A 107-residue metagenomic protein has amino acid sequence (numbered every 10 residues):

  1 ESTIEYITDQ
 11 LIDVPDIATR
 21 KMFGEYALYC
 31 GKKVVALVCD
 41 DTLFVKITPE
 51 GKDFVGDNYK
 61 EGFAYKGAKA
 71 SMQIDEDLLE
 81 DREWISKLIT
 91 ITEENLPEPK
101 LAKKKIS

Functional and structural regions predicted by a protein language model:
E1-S107: Charge-dense, helix-prone N-terminal extensions
